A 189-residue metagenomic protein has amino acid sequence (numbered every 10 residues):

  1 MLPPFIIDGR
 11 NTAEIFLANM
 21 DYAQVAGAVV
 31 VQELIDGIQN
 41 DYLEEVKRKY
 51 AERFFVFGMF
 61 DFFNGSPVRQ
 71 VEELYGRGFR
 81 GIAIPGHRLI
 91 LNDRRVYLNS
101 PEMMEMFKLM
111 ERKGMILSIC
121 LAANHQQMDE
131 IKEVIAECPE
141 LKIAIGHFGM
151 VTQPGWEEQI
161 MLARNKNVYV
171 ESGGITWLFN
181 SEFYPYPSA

Functional and structural regions predicted by a protein language model:
M1-E105, L109-K113, Q153, L162: Mid-domain alpha/beta scaffold segments of enzyme catalytic cores
G81, V96-A189: Catalytic pocket-lining loop regions of alpha/beta-barrel enzymes, especially the amidohydrolase/enolase/GH5 lineages
